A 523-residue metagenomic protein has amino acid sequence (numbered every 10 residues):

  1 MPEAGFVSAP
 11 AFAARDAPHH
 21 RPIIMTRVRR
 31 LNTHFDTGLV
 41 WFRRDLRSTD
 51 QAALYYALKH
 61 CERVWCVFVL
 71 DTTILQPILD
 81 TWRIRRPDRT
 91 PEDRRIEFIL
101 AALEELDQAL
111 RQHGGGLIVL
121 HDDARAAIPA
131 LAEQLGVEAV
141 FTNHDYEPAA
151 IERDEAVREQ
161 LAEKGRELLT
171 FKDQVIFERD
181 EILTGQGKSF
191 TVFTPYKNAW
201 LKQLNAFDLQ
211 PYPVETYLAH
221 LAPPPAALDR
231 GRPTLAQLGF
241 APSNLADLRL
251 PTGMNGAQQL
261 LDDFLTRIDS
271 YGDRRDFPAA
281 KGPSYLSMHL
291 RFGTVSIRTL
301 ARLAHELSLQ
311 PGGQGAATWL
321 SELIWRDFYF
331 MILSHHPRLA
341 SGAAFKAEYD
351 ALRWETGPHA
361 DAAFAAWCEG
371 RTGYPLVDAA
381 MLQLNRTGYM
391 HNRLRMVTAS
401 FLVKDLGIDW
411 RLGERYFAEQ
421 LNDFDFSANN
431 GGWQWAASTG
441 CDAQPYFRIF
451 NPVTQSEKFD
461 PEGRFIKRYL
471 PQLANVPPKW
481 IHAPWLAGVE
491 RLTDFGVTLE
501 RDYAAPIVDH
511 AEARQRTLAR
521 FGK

Functional and structural regions predicted by a protein language model:
V7-A9, A13, A17: Short hydrophobic alpha-helical segments enriched in small aliphatic residues
I24-D208, G315, A511, A519-K523: Trp/Phe/Arg-rich N-terminal binding region typifying the photolyase-homology
A53, A102, L106, A257-L260 (+8 more regions): Alpha-helical packing segments of well-folded alpha/beta enzyme cores
F98, A102, A149, G253 (+3 more regions): Soluble or luminal CAZymes and related metallo-dependent hydrolases
R166, G187-D350, D460, R464-K523: Glycine/tryptophan-enriched, flexible segments
K281-Q472, P478: Active-site-proximal binding-pocket segments
